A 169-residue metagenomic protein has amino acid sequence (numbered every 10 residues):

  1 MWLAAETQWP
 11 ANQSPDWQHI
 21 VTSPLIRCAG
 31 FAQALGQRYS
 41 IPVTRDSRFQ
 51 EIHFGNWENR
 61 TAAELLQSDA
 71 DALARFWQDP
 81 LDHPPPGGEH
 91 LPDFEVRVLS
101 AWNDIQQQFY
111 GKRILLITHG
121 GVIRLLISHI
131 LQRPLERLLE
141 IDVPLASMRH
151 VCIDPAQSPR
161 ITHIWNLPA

Functional and structural regions predicted by a protein language model:
M1-G30, A34, P85-V98: Loop-to-helix element that buttresses phosphate recognition and phosphoryl-transfer chemistry
N12-D16, I105-K112: Glycine-rich phosphate-binding loop signature in dinucleotide/nucleotide-binding domains
S14-R48, A74, C152-A169: Conserved histidine-centered catalytic loops in small-molecule metabolism enzymes
R27-A29, E51-H53, V122-R124: Short, active-site-adjacent cap segments at secondary-structure transitions
A34, R38, D104, H129-R133: Active-site catalytic microenvironments for nucleophilic, acid-base chemistry
R38-L99, E140: Phosphate-handling substructures
I52-L66, Q107-K112, S128-A169: Acidic, low-complexity terminal tails and accessory targeting/binding regions of phosphate-metabolizing enzymes
H119: Short basic (Lys/Arg) and small-residue
